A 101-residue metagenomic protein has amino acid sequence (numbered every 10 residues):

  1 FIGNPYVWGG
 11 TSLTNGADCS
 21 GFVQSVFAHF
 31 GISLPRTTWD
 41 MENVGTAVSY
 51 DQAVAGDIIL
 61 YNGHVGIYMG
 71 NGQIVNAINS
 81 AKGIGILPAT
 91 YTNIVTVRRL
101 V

Functional and structural regions predicted by a protein language model:
F1-A55: Catalytic cysteine-centered active-site loop
D18, G63-H64: Short loop/turn microsegments at loop-to-beta-strand junctions
I32, R36-Y50, G63, M69-V101: Aromatic- and glycine-rich peptidoglycan recognition patches
